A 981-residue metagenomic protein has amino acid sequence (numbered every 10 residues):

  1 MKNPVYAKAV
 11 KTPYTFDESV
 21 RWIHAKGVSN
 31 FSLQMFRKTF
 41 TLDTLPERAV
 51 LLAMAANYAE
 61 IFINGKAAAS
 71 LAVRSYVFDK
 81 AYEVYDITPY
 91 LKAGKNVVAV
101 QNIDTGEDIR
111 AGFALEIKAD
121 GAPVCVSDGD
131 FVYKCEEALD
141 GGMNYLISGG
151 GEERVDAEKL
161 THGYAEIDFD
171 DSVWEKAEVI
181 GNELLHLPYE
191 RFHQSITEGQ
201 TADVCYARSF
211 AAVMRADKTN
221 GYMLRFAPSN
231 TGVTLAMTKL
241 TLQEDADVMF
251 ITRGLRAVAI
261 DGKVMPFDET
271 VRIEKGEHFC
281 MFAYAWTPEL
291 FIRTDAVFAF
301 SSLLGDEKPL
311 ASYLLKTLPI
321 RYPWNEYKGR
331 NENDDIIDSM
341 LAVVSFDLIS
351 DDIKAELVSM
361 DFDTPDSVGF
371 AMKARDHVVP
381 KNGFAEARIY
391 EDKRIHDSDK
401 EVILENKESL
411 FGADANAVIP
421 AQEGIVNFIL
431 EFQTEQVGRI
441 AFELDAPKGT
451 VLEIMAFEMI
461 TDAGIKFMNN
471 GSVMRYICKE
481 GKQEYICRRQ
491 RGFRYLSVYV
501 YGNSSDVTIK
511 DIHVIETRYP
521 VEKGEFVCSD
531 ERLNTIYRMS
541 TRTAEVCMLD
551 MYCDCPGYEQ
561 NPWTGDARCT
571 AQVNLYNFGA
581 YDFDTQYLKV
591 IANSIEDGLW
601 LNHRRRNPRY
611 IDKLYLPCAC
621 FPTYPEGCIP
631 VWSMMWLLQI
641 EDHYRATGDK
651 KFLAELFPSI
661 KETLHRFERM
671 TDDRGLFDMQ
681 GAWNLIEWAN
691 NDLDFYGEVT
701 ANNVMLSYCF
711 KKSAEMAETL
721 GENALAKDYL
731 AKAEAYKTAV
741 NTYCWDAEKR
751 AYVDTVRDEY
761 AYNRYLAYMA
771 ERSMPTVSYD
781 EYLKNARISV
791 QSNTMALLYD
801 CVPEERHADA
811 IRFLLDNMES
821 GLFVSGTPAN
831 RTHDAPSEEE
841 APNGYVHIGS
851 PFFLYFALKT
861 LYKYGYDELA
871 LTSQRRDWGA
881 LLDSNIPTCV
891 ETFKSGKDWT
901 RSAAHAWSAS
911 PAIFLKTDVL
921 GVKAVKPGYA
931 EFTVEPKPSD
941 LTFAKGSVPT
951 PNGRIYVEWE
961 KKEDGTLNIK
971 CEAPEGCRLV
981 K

Functional and structural regions predicted by a protein language model:
M1-G557, D566, D582-F583, R605-R606 (+4 more regions): Extracellular/oxidizing-compartment recognition motifs
P562-K970, P974-K981: Active-site core of glycosidic bond-cleaving carbohydrate-active enzymes
